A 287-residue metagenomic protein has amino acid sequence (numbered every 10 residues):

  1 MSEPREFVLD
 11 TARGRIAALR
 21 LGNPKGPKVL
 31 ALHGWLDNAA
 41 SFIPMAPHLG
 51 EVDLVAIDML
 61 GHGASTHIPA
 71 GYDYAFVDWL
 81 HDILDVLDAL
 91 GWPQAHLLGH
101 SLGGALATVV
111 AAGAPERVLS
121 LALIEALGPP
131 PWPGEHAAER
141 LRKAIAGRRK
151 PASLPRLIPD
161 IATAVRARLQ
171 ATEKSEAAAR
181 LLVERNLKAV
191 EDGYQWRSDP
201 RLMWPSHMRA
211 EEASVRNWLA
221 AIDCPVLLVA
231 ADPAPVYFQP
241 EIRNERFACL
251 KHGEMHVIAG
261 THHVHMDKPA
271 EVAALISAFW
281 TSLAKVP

Functional and structural regions predicted by a protein language model:
M1-V29, G50-D53, W92-P93, G128 (+1 more regions): Alpha/beta-hydrolase fold catalytic core
A12, V55-L98, L102, A274: Active-site loop/oxyanion-hole signature of alpha/beta-hydrolase fold enzymes
R20-H67: Conserved HGGG/HGGXW glycine-rich cap/lid loop of the alpha/beta-hydrolase fold
P93-H136: Conserved hydrolase catalytic core segment
I124-L157: A catalytic-pocket lid/entrance helix-loop region that shapes and gates access to the active site across common
S153-A210: Conserved alpha/beta-hydrolase catalytic His-Asp/Glu region
A221-G260: Conserved loop-alpha-helix segment in the C-terminal half of the alpha/beta-hydrolase fold that carries the catalytic
G260-P269, A273: Catalytic histidine-centered segment of alpha/beta-hydrolase-like enzymes
